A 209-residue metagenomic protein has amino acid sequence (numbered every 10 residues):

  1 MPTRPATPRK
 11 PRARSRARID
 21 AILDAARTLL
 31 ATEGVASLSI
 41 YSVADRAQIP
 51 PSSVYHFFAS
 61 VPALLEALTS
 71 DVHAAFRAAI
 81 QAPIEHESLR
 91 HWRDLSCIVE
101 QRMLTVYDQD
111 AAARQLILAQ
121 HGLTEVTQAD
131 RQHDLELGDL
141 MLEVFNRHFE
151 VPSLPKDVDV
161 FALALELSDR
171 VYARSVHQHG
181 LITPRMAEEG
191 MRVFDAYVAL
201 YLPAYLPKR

Functional and structural regions predicted by a protein language model:
M1-A17, A204-R209: N-terminal intrinsically disordered/low-complexity leader segments
S15-A26, V43, L68-A79: Generic hydrophobic, amphipathic alpha-helix propensity
A21, L29-A63, A67: Helix-turn-helix
L30, L65-V72, A79-I80, H133 (+1 more regions): Alpha-helical DNA-contacting segments of helix-turn-helix folds
A67, Q81-D108: Hydrophobic alpha-helical connector segments
L89, R93-L95, D108-D139: Short secondary-structure transition hinges
C97, Q101, G138-L142, N146 (+3 more regions): An amphipathic alpha-helix signature
Q115, T127, R147-D195, Y205-R209: Hydrophobic/aromatic-rich alpha-helical bundle segments in the mid-to-C-terminal region
